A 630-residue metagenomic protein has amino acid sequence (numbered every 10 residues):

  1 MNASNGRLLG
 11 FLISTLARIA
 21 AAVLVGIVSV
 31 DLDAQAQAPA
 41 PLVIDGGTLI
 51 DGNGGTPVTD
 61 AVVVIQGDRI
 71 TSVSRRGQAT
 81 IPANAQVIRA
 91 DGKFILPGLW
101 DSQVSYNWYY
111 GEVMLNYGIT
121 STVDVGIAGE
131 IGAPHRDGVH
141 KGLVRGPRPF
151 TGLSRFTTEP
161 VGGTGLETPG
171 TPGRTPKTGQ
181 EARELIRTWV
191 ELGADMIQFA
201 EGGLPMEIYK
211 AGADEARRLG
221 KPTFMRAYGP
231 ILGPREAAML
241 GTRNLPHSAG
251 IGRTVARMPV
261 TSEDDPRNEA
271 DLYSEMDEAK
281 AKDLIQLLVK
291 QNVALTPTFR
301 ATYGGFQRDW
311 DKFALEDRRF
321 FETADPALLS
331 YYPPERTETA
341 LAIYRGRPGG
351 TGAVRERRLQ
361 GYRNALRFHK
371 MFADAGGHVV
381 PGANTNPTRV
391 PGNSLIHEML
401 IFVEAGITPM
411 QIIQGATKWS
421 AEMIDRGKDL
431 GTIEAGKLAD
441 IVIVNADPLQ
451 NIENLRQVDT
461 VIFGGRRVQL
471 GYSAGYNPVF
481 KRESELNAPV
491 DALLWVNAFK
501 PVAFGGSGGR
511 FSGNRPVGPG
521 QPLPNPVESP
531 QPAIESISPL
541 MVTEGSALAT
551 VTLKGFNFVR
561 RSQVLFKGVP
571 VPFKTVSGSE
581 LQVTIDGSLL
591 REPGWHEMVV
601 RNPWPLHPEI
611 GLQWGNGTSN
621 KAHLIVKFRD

Functional and structural regions predicted by a protein language model:
G10-D31: Bacterial N-terminal signal peptides
A36, L49-V62, R75, R363 (+3 more regions): Acidic, glycine-enriched loop/beta-strand segments at the rims of small-molecule binding/catalytic pockets
L49, N53-L96: Histidine-rich, glycine-flanked metal-binding segment
R89-V144, E159-P169, E207, P234-L240 (+2 more regions): Metal-associated gating/positioning segment near the N- to mid-region
G111-A133, P147-S154, E191-L204, K221-F224 (+3 more regions): Divalent metal-dependent hydrolysis catalytic cores, especially in the metallo-beta-lactamase
L185-G203, I251-A405, G471, Y476-F480 (+2 more regions): Active-site neighborhoods of metal-dependent hydrolases
F511-Q563, W595, L606-D630: Beta-strand/beta-sandwich contexts
G587-P593: Surface-exposed, short loops/turns at beta-strand junctions within beta-sandwich domains
